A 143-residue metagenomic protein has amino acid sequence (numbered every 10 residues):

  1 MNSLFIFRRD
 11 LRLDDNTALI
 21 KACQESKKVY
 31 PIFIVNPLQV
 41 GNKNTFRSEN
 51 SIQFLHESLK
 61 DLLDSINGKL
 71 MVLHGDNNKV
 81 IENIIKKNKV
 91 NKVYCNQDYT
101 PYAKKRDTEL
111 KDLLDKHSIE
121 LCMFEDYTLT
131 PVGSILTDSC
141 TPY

Functional and structural regions predicted by a protein language model:
M1-K69: N-terminal beta-strand-loop-alpha-helix module at the start of alpha/beta ligand-binding or catalytic domains
Y30-F33, M71, Y94, C122: Hydrophobic/aromatic beta-strand patches that form the interior of the parallel beta-sheet core in alpha/beta enzyme
V40-G41, D64-L70, D107, T128-S134: Low-complexity, flexible helical/coil segments
K69-N78: Short beta->alpha junction loops
N77-Y143: Beta-rich, aromatic/charged-enriched effector core domains that present basic-aromatic interfaces for binding
